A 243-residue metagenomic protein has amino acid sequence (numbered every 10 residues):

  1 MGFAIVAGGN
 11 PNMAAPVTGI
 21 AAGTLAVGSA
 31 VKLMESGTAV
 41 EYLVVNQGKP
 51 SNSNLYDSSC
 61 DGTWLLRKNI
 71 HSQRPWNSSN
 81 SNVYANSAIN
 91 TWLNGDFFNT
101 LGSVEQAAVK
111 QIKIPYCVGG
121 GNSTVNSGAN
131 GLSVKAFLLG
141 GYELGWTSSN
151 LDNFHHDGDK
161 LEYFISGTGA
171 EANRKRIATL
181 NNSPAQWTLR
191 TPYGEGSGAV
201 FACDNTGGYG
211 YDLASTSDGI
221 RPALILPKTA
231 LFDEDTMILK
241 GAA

Functional and structural regions predicted by a protein language model:
M1-P11: Short, intrinsically disordered N-terminal pre-domain segments
P11-A243: Collagenous Gly-X-Y triple-helix signature in extracellular proteins
